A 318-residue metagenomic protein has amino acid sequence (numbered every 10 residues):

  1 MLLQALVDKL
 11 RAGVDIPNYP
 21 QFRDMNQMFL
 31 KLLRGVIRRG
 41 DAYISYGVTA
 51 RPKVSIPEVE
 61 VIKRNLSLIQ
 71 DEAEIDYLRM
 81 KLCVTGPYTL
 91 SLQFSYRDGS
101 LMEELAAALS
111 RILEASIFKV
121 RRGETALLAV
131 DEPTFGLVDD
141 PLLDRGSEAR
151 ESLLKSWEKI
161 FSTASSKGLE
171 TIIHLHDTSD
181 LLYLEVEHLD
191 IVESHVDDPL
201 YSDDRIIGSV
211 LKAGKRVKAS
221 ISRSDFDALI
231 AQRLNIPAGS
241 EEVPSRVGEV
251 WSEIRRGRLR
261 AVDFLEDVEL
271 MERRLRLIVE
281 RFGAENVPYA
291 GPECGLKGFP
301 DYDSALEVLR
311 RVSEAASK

Functional and structural regions predicted by a protein language model:
M1-K318: Domain-level signal for soluble alpha/beta catalytic cores
